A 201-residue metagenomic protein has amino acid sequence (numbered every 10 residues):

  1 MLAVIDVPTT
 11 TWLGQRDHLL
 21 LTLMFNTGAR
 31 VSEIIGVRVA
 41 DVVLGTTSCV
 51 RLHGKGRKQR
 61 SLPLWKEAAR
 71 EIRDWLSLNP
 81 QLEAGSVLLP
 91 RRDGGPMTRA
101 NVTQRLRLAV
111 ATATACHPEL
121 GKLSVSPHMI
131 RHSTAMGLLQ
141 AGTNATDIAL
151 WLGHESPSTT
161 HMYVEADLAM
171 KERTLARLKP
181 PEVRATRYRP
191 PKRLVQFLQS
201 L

Functional and structural regions predicted by a protein language model:
M1-L201: Conserved catalytic core of the tyrosine transesterase superfamily
